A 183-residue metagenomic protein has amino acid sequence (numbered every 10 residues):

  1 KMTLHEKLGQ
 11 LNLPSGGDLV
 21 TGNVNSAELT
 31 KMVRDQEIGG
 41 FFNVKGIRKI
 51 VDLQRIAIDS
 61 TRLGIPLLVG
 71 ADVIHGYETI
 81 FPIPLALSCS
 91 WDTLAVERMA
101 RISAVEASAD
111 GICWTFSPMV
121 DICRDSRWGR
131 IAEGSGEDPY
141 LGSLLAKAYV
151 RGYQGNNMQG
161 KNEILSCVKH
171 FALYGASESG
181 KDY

Functional and structural regions predicted by a protein language model:
K1-Y183: Glycoside hydrolase catalytic-domain context in secreted enzymes
